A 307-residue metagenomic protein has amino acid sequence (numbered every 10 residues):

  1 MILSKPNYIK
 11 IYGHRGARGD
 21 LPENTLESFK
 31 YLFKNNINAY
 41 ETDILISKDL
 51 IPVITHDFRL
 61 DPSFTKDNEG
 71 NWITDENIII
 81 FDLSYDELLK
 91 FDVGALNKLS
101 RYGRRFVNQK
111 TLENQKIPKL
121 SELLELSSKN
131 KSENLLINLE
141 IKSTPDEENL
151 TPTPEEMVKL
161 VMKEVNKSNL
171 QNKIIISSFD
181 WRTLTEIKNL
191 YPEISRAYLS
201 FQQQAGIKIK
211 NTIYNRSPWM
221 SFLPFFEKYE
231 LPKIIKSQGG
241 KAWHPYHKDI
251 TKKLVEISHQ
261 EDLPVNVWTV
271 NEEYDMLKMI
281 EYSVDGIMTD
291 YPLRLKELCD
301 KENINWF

Functional and structural regions predicted by a protein language model:
M1-F307: Phosphate-group recognition and catalysis centered on beta-loop-alpha active-site segments
